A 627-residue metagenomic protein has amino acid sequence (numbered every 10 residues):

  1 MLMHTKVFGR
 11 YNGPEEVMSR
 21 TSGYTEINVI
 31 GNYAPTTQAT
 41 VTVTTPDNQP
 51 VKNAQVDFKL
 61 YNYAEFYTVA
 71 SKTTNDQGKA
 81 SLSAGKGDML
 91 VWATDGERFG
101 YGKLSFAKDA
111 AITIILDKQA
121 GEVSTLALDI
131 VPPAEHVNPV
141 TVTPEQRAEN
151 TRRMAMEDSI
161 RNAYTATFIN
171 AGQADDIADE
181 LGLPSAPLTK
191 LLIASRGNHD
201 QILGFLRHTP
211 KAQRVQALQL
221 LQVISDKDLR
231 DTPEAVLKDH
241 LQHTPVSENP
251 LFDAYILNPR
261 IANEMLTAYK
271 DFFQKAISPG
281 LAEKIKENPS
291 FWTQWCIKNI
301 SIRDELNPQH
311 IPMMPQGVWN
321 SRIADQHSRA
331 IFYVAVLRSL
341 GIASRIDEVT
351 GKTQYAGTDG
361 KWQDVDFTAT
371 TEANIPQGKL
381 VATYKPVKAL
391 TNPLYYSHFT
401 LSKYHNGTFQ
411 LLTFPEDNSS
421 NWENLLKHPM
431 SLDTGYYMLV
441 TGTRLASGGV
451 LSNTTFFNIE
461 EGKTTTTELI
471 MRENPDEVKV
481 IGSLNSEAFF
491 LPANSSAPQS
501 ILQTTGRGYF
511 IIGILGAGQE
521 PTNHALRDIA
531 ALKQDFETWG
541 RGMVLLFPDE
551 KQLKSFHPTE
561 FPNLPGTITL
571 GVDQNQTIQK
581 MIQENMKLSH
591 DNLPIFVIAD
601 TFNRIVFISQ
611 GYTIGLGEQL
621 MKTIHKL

Functional and structural regions predicted by a protein language model:
M1-G23, N32-A34, G87-W92, K284 (+4 more regions): Hydrophobic/aromatic-rich core segments of domains that either
L2-G23, E97-Q119, R444-R472: Structured interaction patches on ligand/partner-binding surfaces of diverse proteins
L2-T5, A148, M154-S321: Secondary-structure boundary elements
T37-N48, G78, G378-T391, V478-V480: A short, amphipathic beta-strand motif
T37-Q38, P46-E65, G85-G87, N288 (+1 more regions): Short, ordered, surface-exposed loop/turn motifs in non-cytosolic proteins
N62-S83, G100, L104, N406-L426: Short, acidic Ser/Thr/Gly-rich low-complexity loop/linker segments typical of extracellular and cell-surface proteins
I501-A525, I529, V544-L546: Short active-site neighborhood of thiol/selenol oxidoreductases, capturing the structured segment around
H557-L593: Short, internal strand/loop/helix patches that form the active-site neighborhood or redox-interaction surface
